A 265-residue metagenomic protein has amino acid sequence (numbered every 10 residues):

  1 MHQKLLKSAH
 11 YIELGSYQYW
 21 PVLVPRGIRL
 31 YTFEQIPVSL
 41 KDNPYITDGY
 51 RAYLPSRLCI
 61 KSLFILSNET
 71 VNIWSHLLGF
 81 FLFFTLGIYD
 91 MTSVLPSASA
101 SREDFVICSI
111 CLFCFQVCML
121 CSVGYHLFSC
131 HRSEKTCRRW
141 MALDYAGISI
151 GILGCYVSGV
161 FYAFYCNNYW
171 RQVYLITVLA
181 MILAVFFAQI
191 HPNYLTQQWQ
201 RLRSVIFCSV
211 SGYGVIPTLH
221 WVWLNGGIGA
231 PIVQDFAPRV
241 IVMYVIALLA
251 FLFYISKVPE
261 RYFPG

Functional and structural regions predicted by a protein language model:
M1-G265: Multi-pass alpha-helical transmembrane bundles in non-GPCR membrane proteins that perform intramembrane catalysis
